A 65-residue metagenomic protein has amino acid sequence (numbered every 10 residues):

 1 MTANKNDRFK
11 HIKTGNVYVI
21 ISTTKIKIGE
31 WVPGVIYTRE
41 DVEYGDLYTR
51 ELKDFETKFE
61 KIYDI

Functional and structural regions predicted by a protein language model:
M1-I12: Short coil-to-beta transition motif at edge beta-strands of beta-rich domains
K13-G15, E43: Glycine-centered tight beta-turn/hairpin loop motif at sheet-sheet or coil-to-beta transitions
N16-K25: Short beta-strand-centered aromatic/proline hotspots
T24-K27, E56: A generic structural motif
I28-Y48: Short solvent-exposed strand/turn elements
Y44-I65: Intrinsically disordered, low-complexity, charged/polar segments
